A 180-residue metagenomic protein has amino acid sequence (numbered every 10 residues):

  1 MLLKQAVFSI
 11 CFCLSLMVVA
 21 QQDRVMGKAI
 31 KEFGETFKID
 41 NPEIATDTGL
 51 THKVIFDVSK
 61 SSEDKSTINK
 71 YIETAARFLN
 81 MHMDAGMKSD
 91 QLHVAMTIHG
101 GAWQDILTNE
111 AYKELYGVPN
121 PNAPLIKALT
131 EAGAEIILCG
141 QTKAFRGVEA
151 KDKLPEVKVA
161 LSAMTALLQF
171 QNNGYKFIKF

Functional and structural regions predicted by a protein language model:
M1-Q22: Bacterial Sec-dependent N-terminal signal peptides
Q21-D40: Long, contiguous juxta-domain segments that are non-catalytic but functionally important
M26-K31, Y112-K113, V118-F180: A cross-taxonomic marker for long C-terminal extensions/tails that follow the last structured domain
D47-E63, I106-E110: Acidic/histidine-rich, surface-exposed loop or edge segments in extracytoplasmic proteins
D57-I68, V94, K113-L115: Second-shell loop/turn segments in exported
S61-Y71, S89, P119, A160: Solvent-exposed, acidic/flexible segments
I68-M87: Histidine-anchored nucleotide/phosphate-binding helix
K88-I106: Acidic helix-start/capping segments at beta-turn-to-alpha-helix junctions
